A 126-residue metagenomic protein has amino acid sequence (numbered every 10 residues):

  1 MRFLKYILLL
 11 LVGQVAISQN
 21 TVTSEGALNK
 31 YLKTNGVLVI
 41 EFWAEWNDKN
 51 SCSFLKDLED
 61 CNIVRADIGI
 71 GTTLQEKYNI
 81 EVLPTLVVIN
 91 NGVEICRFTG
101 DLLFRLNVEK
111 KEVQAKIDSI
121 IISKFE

Functional and structural regions predicted by a protein language model:
M1-T21: Bacterial Sec-dependent N-terminal signal peptides
S18-T34, K111-E126: N-terminal leader/targeting and pre-domain segments
T21-E59: Local sequence-structure signature of Cys/Sec-based thiol-disulfide redox active-site neighborhoods
K30, K77-Y78: Short amphipathic alpha-helix with an adjacent loop that forms part of the alpha/beta core around
I68-T73: N-terminal post-signal-peptidase region of extra-cytosolic proteins
Y78-I89: Structural micro-motif
V88-E126: Non-catalytic, surface beta->alpha helical segment in thiol-disulfide oxidoreductase systems
